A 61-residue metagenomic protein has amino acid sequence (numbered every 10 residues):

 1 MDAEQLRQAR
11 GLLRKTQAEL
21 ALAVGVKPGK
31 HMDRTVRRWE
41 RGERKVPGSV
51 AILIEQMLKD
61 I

Functional and structural regions predicted by a protein language model:
M1-L13: A short, Lys/Arg-rich alpha-helix, primarily the initiator
E19-V24: Short alpha-helical "recognition helix" segments of helix-turn-helix
G25-K45: Recognition helix of helix-turn-helix/homeodomain-like DNA-binding domains that insert into the DNA major groove
R41-I61: DNA major-groove recognition helix of helix-turn-helix/homeodomain DNA-binding modules
